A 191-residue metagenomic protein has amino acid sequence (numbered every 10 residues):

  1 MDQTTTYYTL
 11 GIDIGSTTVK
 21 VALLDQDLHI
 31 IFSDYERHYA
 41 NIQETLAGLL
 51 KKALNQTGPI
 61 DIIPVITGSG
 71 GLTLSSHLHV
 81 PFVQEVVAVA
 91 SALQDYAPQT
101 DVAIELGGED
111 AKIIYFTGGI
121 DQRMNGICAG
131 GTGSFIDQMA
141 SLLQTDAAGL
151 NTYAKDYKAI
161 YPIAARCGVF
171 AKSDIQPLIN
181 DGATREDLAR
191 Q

Functional and structural regions predicted by a protein language model:
T6-E44, G48, D121, G126: Short glycine-rich, Thr/Ser-proximal phosphate-binding strand/loop in the N-terminal lobe of ATP-dependent enzymes
Y7-D13, I63-V65, Q99-E105: Short glycine-aspartate micro-motif
D13-T17, G68-S69, L106-D110, T132: A short acidic Gly-Thr/Ser loop motif
V19-L24, D110-F116: Short beta-strand scaffold segments in enzyme catalytic cores
L28, Y35-H38, A53-V87, I114-R123: Short beta-strand-loop/turn "lid" adjacent to the catalytic site in phosphate-handling enzymes
I42-Q56, L93: Short, well-ordered amphipathic alpha-helical segments that serve as non-catalytic structural scaffolds within diverse
G118-A159: Glycine-rich phosphate-binding loop plus the immediately following alpha-helix
A171-Q191: Adenine-nucleotide phosphate-binding core of ATP-dependent small-molecule kinases
